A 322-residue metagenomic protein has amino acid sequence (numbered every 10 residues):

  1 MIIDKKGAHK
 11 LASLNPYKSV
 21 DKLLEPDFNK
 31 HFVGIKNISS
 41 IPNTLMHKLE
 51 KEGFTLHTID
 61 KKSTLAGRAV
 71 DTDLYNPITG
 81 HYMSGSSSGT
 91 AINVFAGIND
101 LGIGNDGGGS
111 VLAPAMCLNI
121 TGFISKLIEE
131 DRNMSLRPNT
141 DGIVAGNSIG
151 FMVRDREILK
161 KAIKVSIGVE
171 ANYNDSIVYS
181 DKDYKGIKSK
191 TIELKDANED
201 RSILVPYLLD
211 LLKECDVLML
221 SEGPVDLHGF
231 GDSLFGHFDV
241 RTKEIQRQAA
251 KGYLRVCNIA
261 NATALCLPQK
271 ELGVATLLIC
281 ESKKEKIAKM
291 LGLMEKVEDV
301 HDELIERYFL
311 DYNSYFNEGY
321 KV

Functional and structural regions predicted by a protein language model:
M1-P26, D302-V322: An N-terminal boundary/leader segment
K5-H9, L14-Y17, D21-G146: Short glycine/serine-rich loop/turn segments
K22-K51, K164-F230: Gly/Ser-rich, acidic/histidine-flanked active-site/gating loops
F32, D71-T79, K188-D196, G236-R241: Short, basic, glycine/proline-bearing loop/turn elements
N43-M46, E50, A91-F95, I124 (+5 more regions): Predominant activation on well-ordered alpha-helical scaffold segments within soluble catalytic domains
L56, G102, V178, S189-L194 (+1 more regions): Conserved beta-strand scaffold positions in the cores of enzyme catalytic domains, especially in NTP/NDP-utilizing
E130-N172: A short core secondary-structure module
K160, L209-V322: Glycine-rich, small-residue loops and helix-cap segments that act as flexible hinges at active-site edges
